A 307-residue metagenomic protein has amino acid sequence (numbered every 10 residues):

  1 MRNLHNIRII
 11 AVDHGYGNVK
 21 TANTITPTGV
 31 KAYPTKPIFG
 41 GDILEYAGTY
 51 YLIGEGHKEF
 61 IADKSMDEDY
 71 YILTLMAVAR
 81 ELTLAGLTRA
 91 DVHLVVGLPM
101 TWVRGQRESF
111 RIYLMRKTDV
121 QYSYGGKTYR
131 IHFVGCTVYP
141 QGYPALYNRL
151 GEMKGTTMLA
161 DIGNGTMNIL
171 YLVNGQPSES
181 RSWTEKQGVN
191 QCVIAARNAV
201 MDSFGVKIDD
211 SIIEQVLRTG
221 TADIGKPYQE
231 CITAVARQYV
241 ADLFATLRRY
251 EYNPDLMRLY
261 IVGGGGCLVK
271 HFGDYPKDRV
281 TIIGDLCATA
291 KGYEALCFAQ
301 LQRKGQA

Functional and structural regions predicted by a protein language model:
M1-L159, Q176-Q191, S203, D210-A307: Nucleotide/phosphate-binding catalytic cleft detector across ATP-hydrolyzing and phosphate-transferring enzymes
T21, I169-Y171: Conserved blade-register residue in beta-propeller folds
I162-N168: Ser/Thr-glycine-rich phosphate-binding loops at phosphate-binding pockets of nucleotides, nucleotide cofactors
